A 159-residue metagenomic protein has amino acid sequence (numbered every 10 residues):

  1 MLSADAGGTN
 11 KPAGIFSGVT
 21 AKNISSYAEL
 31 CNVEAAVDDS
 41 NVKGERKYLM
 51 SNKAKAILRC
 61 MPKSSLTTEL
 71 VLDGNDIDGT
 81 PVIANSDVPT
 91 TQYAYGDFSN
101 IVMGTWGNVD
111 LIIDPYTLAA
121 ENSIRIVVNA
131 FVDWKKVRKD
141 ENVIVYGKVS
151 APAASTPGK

Functional and structural regions predicted by a protein language model:
M1-A13, D38-L49, K53, V82 (+1 more regions): Long, contiguous amphipathic alpha-helices that act as assembly "spine/axial" helices in icosahedral shell and virion
M1-A36, V145-K159: Alpha-helical scaffold segments that mediate packing/assembly in large oligomeric complexes
G14, G18-S99, T105: Charged, gly/pro-rich, cysteine-poor intrinsically disordered low-complexity regions
P62-K159: Sequence/fold signature of self-assembling virion shell proteins
